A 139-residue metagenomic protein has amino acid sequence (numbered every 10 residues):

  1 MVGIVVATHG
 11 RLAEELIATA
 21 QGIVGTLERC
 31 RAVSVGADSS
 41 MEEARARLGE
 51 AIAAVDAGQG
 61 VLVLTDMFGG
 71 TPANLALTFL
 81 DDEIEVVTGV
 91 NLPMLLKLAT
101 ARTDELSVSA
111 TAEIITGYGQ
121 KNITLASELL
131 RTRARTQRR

Functional and structural regions predicted by a protein language model:
M1-R139: N-terminal loops that bind phosphate or other acidic moieties and the adjacent beta-alpha structural core
